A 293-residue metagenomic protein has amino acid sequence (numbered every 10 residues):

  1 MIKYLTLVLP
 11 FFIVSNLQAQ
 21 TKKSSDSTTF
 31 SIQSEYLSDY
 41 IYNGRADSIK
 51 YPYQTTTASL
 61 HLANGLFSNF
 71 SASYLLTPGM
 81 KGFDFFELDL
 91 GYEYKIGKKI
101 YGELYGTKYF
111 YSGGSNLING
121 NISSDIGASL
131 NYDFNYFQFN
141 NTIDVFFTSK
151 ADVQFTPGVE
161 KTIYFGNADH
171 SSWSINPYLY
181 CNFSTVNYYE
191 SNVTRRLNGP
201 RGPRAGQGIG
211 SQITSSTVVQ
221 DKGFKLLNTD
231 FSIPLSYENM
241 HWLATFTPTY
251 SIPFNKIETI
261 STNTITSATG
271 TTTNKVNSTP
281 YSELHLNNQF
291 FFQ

Functional and structural regions predicted by a protein language model:
M1-S27, F292: Bacterial Sec-dependent N-terminal signal peptides
T21-L75: Short glycine/proline- and aromatic-enriched beta-strand/turn motifs that initiate or cap beta-hairpins
T21-T28, I96-G102, Y136, Y164-I175 (+1 more regions): Short loop/turn motifs that connect adjacent beta-strands in outer-membrane beta-barrel proteins
I32-S38, L60, S68-A72, L104-K108 (+3 more regions): Transmembrane beta-barrel strands of outer-membrane/channel proteins
N43-P52, Y74-F85, F110-I122, V145-V153: Solvent-exposed loop/turn segments connecting transmembrane beta-strands in outer-membrane beta-barrel proteins
I49-Y51, G120-S123, S191-G199, S261-G270: Flexible, surface-exposed loop regions and adjacent strand-edge segments of Gram-negative outer-membrane beta-barrel
D133-V218, T229, I233-P234: Detector for outer-membrane/organellar transmembrane beta-barrel domains, recognizing the amphipathic beta-strand
S278-Q293: Outer-membrane beta-barrel "beta-signal"
